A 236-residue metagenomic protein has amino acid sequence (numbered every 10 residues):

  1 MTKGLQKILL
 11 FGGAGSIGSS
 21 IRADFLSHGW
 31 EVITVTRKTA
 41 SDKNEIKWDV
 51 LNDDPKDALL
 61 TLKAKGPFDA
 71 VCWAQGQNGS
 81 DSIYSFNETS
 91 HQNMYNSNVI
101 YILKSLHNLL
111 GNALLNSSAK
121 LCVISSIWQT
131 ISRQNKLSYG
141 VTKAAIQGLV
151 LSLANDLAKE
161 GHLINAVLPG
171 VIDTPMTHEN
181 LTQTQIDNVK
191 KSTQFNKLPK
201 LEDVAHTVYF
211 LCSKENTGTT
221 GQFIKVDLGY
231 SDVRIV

Functional and structural regions predicted by a protein language model:
A14, G18-A23: N-terminal Rossmann NAD(P)H-binding glycine-rich loop of SDR-like oxidoreductase domains
W48, N52-D53, W73-Q92, N135-S138 (+1 more regions): Conserved mid-core segment of classical short-chain dehydrogenase/reductases
Y84-K104, C122, I146: Catalytic Tyr-X3-Lys loop
G111, N155-K159, T217: Alpha-helical segment proximal to the catalytic Tyr-Lys
K120-A145, V150-K159, V171: Catalytic loop of short-chain dehydrogenase/reductase
L168-E179: Short, flexible catalytic-loop segment of classical short-chain dehydrogenase/reductase
T193-V204: A conserved structural motif in NAD(P)-dependent oxidoreductases
T220-V236: Short C-terminal tail/terminal secondary-structure segment of NAD(P)H-dependent dehydrogenase/reductase domains
